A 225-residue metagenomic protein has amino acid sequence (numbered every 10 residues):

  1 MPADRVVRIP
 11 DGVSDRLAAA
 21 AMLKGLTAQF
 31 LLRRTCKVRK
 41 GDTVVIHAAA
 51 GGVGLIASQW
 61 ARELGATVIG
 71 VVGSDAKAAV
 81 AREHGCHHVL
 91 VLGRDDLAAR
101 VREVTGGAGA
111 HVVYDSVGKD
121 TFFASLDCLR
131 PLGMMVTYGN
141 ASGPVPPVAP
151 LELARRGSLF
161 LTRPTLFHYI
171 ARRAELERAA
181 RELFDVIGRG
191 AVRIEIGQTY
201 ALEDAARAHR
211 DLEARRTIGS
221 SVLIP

Functional and structural regions predicted by a protein language model:
M1-P225: Terminal helix/beta-alpha structural elements that buttress the NAD(P)+-binding lobe
